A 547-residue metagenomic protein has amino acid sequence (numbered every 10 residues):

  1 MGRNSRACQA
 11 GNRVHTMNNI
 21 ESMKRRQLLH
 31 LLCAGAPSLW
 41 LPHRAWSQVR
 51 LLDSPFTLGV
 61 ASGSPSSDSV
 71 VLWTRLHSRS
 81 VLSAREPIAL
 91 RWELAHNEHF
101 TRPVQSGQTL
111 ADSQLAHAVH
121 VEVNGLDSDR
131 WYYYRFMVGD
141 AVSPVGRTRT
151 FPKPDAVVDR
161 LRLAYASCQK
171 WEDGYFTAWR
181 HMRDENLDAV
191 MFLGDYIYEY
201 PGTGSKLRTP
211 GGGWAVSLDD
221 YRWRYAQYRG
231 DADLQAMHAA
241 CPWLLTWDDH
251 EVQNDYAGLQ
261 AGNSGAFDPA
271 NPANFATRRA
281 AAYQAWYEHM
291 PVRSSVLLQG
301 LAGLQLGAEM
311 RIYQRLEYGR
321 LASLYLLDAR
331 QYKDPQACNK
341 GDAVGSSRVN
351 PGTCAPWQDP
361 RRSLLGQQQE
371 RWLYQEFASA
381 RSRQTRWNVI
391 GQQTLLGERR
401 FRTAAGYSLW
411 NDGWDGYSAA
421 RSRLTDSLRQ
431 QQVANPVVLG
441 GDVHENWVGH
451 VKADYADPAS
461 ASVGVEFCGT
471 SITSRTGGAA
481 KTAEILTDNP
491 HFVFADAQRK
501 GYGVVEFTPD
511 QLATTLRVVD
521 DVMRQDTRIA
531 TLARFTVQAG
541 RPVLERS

Functional and structural regions predicted by a protein language model:
G2-M23: Secretory targeting signals
N18-L41, W46-S547: Metal-dependent phosphoester/phosphodiester hydrolase catalytic core
